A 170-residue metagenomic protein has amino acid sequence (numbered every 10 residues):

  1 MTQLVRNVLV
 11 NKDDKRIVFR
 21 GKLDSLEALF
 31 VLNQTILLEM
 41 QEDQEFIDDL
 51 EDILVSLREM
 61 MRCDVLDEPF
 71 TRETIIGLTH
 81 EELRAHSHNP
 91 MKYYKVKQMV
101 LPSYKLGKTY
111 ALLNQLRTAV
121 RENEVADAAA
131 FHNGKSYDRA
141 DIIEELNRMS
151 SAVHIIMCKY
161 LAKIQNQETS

Functional and structural regions predicted by a protein language model:
M1-S170: Phosphate/pyrophosphate-binding loop motifs in nucleotide- or prenyl diphosphate-using proteins
